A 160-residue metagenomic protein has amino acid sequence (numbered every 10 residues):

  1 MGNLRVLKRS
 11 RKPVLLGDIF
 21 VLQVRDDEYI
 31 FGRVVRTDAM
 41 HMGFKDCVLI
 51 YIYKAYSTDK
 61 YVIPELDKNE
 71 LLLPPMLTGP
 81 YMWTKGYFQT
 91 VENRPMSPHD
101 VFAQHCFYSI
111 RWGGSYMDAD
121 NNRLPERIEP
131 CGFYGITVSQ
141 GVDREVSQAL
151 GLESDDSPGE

Functional and structural regions predicted by a protein language model:
M1-H41: Short N-terminal edge-element motif at the start of the domain
R11, D27-E28, F44-C47, E153 (+1 more regions): Intrinsically disordered, charged low-complexity linkers and terminal tails that flank or connect structured domains
R36, Y51-K54, W112: Surface-exposed beta-strand edges and flanking loops
R36-D38, V48, L66: Generic preference for flexible, low-structure residues
M40-I52: Short, solvent-exposed secondary-structure boundary/capping segments
Y56-E160: Intrinsically disordered, low-complexity, charged/polar segments
